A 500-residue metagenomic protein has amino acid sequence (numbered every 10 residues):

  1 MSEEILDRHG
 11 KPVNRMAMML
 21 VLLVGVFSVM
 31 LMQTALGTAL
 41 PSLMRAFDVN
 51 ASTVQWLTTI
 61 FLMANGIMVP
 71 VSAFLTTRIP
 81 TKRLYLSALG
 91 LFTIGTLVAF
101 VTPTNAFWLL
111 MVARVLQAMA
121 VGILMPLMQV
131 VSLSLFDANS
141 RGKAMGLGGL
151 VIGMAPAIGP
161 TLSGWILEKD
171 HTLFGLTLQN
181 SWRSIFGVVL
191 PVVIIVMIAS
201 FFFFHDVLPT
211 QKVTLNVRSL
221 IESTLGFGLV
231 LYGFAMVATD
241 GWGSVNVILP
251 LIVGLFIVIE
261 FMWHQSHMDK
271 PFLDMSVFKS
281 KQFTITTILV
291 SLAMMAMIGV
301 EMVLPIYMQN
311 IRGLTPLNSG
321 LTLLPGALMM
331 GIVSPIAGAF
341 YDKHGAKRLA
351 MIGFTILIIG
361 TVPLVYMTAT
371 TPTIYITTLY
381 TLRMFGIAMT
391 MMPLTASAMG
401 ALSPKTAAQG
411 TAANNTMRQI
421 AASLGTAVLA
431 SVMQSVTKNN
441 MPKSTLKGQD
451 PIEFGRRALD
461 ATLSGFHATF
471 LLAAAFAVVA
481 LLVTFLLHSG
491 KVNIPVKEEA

Functional and structural regions predicted by a protein language model:
M1-N14, D450-L459, L487-A500: Intrinsic disorder in cytosolic terminal tails and internal cytosolic loops of multi-pass membrane transporters
A17-L31, L36-L40, D48-S52, L57-T58 (+6 more regions): 12-transmembrane solute porter fold
S42, P70-F74, R78, W165 (+1 more regions): Membrane-interface helix termini in secondary transporters
A46, S52, T77-R78, P103 (+9 more regions): Membrane-helix boundary and inter-helical linker elements of multi-pass secondary transporters
M63-I67, L97, G153, A157 (+5 more regions): Hydrophobic/small/kink-forming positions within alpha-helical transmembrane segments of polytopic membrane proteins
I79-R218: Helix-loop-helix hairpins in multi-pass membrane proteins, especially solute transporters
L150-D170, Y232, I336, I420-P442: A gly/Pro-rich, aromatic-decorated transmembrane alpha-helix motif that marks the paired, flexible gating helices
K169-L289, L314, T322, A474: Hydrophobic transmembrane-helix bundles of small-molecule transporters
